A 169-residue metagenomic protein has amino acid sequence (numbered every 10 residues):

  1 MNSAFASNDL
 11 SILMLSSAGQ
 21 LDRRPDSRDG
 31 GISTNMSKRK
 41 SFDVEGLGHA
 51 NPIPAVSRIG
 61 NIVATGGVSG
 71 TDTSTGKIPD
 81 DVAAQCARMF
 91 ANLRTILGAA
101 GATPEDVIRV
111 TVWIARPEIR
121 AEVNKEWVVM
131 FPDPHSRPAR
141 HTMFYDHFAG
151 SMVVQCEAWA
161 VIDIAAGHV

Functional and structural regions predicted by a protein language model:
M1-S7, S11, S16-S17, R24: Low-acidity, Ser/Thr- and Arg-rich intrinsically disordered low-complexity segments
L10-L13, D26-A91, T95-I108, I114-V169: N-terminal presequence-like segments and the immediate start of the first folded domain
